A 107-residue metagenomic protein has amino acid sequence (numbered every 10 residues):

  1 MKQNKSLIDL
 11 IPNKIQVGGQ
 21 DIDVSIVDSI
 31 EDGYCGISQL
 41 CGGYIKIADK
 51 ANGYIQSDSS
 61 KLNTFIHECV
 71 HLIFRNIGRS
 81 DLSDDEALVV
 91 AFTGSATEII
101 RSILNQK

Functional and structural regions predicted by a protein language model:
K2-S6, S83-E86: A short, highly charged nucleic-acid-interacting micro-segment common to nuclease and nuclease-linked defense proteins
Q3-Q16, D21-K46, I55: Catalytic zinc-binding patch centered on the HExxH motif and its immediate surroundings that defines zinc-dependent
G43-T64, R79-S80: Short pre-active-site segment immediately N-terminal to the catalytic Zn-binding motif
N63-R75: Active-site recognition of the HExxH zinc-binding catalytic motif
R79-K107: Post-HExxH zinc-binding segment in Zn-dependent metallohydrolases
